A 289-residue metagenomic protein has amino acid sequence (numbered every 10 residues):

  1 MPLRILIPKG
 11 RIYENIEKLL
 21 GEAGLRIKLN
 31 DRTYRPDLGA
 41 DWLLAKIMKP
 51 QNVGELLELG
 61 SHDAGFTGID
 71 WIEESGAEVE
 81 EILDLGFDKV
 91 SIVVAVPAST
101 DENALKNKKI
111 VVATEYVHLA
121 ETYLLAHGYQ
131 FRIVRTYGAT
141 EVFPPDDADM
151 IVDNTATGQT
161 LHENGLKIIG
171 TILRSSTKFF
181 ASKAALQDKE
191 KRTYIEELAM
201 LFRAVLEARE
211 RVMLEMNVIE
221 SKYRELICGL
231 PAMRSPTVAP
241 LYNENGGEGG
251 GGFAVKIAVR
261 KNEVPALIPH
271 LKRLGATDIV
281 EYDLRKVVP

Functional and structural regions predicted by a protein language model:
P2-W42, I47, F66-E80, D84-S91 (+1 more regions): Small-molecule-sensing regulatory modules
W42-D63: Short, structured active-site "lid" loops
